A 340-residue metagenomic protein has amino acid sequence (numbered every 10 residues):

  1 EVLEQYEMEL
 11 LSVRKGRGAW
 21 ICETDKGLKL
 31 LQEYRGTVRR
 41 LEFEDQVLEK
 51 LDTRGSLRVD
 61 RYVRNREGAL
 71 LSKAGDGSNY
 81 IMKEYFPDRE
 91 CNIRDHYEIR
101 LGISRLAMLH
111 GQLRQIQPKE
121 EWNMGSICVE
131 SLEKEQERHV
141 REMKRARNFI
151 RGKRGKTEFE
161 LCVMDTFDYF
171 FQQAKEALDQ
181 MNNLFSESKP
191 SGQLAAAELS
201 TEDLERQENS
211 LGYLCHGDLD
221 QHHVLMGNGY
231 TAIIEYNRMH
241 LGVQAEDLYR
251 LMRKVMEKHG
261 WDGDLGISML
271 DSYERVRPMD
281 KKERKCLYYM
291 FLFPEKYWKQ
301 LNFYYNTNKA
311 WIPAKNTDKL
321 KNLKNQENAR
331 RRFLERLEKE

Functional and structural regions predicted by a protein language model:
V2-T24: ATP-binding glycine-rich phosphate-binding loop
S12, Q32, W122-L214, S268: ATP-dependent phospho-/nucleotidyl transfer catalytic cores
W20-E23, Y62, L178-E246: Active-site acidic catalytic loop and adjacent metal/ATP-binding pocket of ATP-dependent phosphoryl transfer enzymes
G27-M124: ATP-binding pocket architecture of kinase catalytic cores
Y80-I93, K144-K153, L251, F293-W311: A glycine-centered beta->alpha junction motif in the catalytic cores of kinase/phosphotransferase enzymes
A245-P278, F291-A310: Active-site activation/catalytic loop segments of kinase-like enzymes and analogous catalytic loops in related
W298-E340: ATP/Mg2+ or Mg2+-diphosphate-binding catalytic cores that bind nucleotide phosphates or diphosphates via glycine-rich
